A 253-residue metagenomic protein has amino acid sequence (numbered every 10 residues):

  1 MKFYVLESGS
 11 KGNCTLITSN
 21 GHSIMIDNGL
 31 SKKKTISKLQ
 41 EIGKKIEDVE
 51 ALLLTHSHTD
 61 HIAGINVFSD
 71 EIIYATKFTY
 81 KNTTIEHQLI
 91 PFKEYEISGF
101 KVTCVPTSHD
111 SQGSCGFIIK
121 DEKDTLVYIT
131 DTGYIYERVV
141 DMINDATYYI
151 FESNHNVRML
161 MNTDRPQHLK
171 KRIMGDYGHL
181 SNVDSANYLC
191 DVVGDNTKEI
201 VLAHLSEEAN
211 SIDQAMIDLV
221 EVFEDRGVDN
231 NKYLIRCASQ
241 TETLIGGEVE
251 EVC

Functional and structural regions predicted by a protein language model:
M1-Q40, C115-D131, Y148: Conserved beta-strand hairpin/beta-sheet module of binuclear metal-dependent hydrolase folds, prominently
L6, K11-C14, T55-A63, C104: Structured catalytic core of nucleotide-sugar glycosyltransferases
I26-G29, V49-S57, I73-K77, V127-D131 (+3 more regions): Active-site neighborhood of phospho(di)ester-bond hydrolases with catalytic His/Asp-centered motifs
S31-A75: Active-site metal-binding motif and surrounding structural segment of the metallo-beta-lactamase
S57-I62, K81-N82, S111-Q112, I135-E137 (+2 more regions): Active-site environment of divalent metal-dependent phosphoester hydrolases
A75-K123: Metallo-beta-lactamase
E137-R236: Cap/insert and terminal regions of metallo-dependent hydrolase folds
Y233-C253: Short, basic/aromatic-enriched C-terminal tail that caps enzymatic domains
